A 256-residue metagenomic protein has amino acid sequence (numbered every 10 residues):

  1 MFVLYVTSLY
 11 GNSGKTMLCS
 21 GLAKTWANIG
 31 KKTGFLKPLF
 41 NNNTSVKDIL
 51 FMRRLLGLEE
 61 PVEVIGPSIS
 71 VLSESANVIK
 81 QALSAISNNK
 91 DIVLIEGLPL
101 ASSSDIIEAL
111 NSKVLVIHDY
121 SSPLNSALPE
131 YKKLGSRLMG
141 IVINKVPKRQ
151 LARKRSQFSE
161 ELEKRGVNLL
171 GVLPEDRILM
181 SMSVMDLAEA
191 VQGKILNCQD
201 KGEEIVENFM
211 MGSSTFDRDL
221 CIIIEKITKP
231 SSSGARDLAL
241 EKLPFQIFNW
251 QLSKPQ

Functional and structural regions predicted by a protein language model:
V3, T7-S13, M17-L83, F158: N-terminal phosphate/diphosphate-binding loop that engages ATP/GTP or pyrophosphate donors across diverse enzyme folds
S8-T16, D119-S121, K229-L240: Short, glycine-rich nucleotide/cofactor-binding loops
L9, P38-N41, P67, L98-P99 (+5 more regions): Short, ordered loop/turn segments at secondary-structure junctions
V71-A109: Phosphate-binding/switch loop-helix module in NTP-utilizing enzymes
G97-V167, A235-Q256: Conserved catalytic-core segment of NTP-binding enzymes
K164-R177: Beta-strand-loop-alpha "switch" segments that mediate conformational coupling across diverse proteins
D176-K226: Conserved catalytic and cofactor-binding micro-motifs that handle phosphate-bearing ligands or nucleotide cofactors
V206-Q256: Extracellular/luminal Protease-associated
